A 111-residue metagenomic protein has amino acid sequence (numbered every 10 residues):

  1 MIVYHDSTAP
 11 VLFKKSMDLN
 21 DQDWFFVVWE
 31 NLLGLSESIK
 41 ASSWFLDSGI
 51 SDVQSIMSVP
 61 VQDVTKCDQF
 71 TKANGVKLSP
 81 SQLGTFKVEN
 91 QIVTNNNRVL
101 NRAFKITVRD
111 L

Functional and structural regions predicted by a protein language model:
M1-E37: Predominantly extracytoplasmic/ectodomain segments of secreted and cell-surface proteins
K40-S48: Short, surface-exposed alpha-helix to beta-strand junction/turn motifs within ectodomains of secreted and cell-envelope
D47-F70: Low-complexity "stalk/linker" and mucin-like segments enriched in Ser/Thr/Pro/Ala/Gly
K72-V76: Short strand-edge motifs at loop-to-beta-strand transitions and within beta-strands of extracellular beta-rich domains
K77-G84: Surface-exposed, short loops/turns at beta-strand junctions within beta-sandwich domains
T85-E89: Short, conserved beta-strand segments of beta-strand-rich sandwich/propeller modules, principally
Q91-N95: Beta-strand-rich extracellular modules
R98-R109: C-terminal edge beta-strand
